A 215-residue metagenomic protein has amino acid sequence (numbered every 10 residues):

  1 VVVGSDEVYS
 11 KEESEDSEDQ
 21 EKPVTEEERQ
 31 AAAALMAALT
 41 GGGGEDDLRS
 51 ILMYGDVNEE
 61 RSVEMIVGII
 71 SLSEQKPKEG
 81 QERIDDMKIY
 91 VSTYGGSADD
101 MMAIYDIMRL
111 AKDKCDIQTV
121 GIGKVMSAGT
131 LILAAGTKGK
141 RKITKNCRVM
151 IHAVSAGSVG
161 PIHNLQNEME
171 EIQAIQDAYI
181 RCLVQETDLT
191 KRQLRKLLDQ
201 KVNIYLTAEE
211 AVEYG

Functional and structural regions predicted by a protein language model:
V1-G215: Terminal-region recognition feature
